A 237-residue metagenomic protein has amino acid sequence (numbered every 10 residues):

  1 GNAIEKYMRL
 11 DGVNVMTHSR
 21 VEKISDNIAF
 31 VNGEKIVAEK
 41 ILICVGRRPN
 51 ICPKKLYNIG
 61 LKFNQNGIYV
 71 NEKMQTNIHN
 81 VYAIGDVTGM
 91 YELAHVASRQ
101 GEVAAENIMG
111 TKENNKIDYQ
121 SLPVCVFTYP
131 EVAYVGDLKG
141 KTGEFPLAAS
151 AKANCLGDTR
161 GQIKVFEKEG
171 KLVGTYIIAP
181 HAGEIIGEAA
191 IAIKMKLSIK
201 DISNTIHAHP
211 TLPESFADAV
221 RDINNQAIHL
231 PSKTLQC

Functional and structural regions predicted by a protein language model:
G1-D26, E92-S98, E106-L138: Rossmann-like dinucleotide-binding cores of NAD(P)H-dependent redox enzymes
M8, L56, G101, G170 (+1 more regions): Residue-level signature of catalytic and energy-coupling elements of molecular machines, predominantly ATP/GTP-dependent
L10, N71-E72, E167-K168: Short, acidic, Ser/Thr-enriched surface-loop or helix-capping motifs
R20-V21, N27-K35, R47: A structured beta-alpha segment of the ubiquitous adenosine-cofactor-binding alpha/beta core
S25, Y57, E167-K171: Short acidic-glycine loop/turn motifs at beta-strand connectors
V31-G33, Q65, K168: Structural motif
K35-T111: FAD-site-proximal beta/loop scaffold in flavoenzymes
F127-C237: Flexible, glycine-rich terminal cap/loop adjacent to redox cofactors in electron-transfer oxidoreductases
